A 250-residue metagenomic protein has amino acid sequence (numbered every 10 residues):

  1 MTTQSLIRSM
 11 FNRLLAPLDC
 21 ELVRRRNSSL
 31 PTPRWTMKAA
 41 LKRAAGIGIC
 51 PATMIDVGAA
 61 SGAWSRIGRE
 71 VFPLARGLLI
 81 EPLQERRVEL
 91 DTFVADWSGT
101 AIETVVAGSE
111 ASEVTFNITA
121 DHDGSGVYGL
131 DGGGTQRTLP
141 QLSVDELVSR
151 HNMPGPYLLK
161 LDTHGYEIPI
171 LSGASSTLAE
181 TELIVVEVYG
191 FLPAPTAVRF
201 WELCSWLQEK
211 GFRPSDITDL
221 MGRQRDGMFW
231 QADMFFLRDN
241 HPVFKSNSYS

Functional and structural regions predicted by a protein language model:
M1-S250: Phosphate/nucleotide-binding beta-alpha loop and adjacent structural elements of enzyme active sites
